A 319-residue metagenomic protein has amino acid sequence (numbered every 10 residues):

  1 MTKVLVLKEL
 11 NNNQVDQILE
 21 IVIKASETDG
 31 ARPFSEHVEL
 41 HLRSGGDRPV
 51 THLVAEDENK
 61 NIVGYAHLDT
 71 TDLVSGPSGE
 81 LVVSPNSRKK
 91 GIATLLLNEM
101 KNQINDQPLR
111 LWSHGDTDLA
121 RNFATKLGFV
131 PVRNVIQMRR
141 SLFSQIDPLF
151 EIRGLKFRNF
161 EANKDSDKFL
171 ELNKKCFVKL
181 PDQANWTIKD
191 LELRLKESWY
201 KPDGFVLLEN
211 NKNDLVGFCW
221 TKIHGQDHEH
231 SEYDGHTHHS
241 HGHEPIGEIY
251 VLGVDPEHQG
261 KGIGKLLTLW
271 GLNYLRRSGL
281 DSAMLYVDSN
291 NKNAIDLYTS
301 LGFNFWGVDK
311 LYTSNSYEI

Functional and structural regions predicted by a protein language model:
M1-L40, E56-D57, F150-A184: Short amphipathic alpha-helix that is part of the acyltransferase structural core
P33-P49, A66-V74, D182-G247, L252: A conserved beta-strand-loop-helix scaffold within acyl/acetyltransferase catalytic domains
V63-G64, R133, V216-G217, G307: A structural microfeature
T70-V74, S84-G154, Y312: Acyl-donor-binding surface of acyltransferase catalytic domains
V83, K89-N102, V251-V254, G260-R277 (+1 more regions): Conserved acetyl-CoA-binding loop-helix of GNAT-fold acetyltransferases
R88, R110-R121, P256, L285-I295 (+1 more regions): Conserved beta-strand-loop-alpha-helix junction that forms the acyl-donor binding cleft
L95-L109, N122, V130, H241 (+2 more regions): Conserved acyl-CoA
I136-K156, F160, D281-K292, N304-I319: C-terminal "cap" of GNAT-fold acetyltransferases
